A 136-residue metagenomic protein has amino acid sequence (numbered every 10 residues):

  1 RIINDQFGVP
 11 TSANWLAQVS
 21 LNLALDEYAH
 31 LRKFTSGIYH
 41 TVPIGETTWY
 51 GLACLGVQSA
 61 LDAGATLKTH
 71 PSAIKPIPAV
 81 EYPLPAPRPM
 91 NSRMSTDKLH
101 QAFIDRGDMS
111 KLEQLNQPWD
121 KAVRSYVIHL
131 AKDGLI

Functional and structural regions predicted by a protein language model:
R1-I3, H40: Conserved beta-strand segments that form the floor/walls of ligand-binding pockets within enzyme and binding domains
I3-E27: Substrate-positioning beta->alpha
G8-T11, T47, M94, Q117: Residue-level signal for the nucleotide or nucleotide-sugar donor/cofactor binding architecture
A13-A17, W49-A53, S92, T96: A general structural signal for well-ordered alpha-helical segments in protein cores
L16, T41, L52, L99 (+1 more regions): Non-catalytic, hydrophobic alpha-helical segments
V19, D26-P85, V127-I136: Mid/C-terminal beta-alpha module of Rossmann-like enzyme folds, strongest in SDR-family dehydrogenases/epimerases
V80-R106: A hydrophobic C-terminal alpha-helical subdomain
M109-I136: Amphipathic terminal alpha-helices
